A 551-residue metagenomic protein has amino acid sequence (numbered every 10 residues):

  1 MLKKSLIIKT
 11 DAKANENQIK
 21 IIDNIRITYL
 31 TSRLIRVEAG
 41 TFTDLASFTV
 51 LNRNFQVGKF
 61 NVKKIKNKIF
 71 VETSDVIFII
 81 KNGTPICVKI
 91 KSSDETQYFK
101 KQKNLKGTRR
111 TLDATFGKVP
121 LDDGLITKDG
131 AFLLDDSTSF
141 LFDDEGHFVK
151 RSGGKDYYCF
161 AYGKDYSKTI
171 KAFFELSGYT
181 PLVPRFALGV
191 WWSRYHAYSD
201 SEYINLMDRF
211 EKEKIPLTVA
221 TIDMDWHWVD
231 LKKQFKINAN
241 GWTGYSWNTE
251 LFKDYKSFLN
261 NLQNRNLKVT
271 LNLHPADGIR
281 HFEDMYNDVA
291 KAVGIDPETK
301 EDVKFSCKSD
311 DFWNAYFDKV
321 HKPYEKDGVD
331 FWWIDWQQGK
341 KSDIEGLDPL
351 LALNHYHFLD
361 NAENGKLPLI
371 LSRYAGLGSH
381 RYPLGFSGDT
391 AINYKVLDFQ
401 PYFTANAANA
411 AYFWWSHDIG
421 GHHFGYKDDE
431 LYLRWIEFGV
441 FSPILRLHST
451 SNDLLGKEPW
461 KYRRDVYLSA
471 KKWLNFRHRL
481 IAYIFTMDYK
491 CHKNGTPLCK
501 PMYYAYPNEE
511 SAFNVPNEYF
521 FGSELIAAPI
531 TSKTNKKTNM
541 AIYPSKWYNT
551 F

Functional and structural regions predicted by a protein language model:
L2-L6, D11, F78, C87-F551: Catalytic-domain carbohydrate-binding cleft regions of carbohydrate-active enzymes
S5-L6, T28-N67: A low-complexity, Ser/Thr/Gly/Pro-enriched, surface-exposed linker/loop concept that marks segments flanking
K13-R26, L30-R36: N-terminal-proximal low-complexity accessory segments that begin disordered and transition into the first
N17-I21, V37, N67-S74, C87 (+2 more regions): Generic recognition of long tandem-repeat/solenoid scaffolds
I27, F70, V76-I79, A131: Short, isolated positions in well-ordered beta-strands
Y29-S32, T73-S74, I90: Extracellular pro-sequences of secreted precursors
F42-N54, F78-S93: Extended Gly/Ser/Thr-rich low-complexity repeat segments, especially those forming or decorating extracellular
N52-F70, L112-K118, N406-A410: Short acidic, Pro/Gly- and aromatic-enriched capping/linker segments at domain boundaries
